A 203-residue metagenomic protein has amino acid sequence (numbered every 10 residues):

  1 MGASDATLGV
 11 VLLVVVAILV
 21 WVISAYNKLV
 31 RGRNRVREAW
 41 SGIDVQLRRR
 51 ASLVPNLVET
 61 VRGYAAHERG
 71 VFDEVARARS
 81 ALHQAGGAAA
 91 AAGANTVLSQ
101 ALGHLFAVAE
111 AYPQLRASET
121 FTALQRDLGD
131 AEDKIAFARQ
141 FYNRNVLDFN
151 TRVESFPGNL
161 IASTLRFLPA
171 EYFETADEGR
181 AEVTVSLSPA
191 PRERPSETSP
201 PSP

Functional and structural regions predicted by a protein language model:
G2-P203: A helix-centric hydrophobic-segment signal that preferentially recognizes long, alpha-helical stretches used
